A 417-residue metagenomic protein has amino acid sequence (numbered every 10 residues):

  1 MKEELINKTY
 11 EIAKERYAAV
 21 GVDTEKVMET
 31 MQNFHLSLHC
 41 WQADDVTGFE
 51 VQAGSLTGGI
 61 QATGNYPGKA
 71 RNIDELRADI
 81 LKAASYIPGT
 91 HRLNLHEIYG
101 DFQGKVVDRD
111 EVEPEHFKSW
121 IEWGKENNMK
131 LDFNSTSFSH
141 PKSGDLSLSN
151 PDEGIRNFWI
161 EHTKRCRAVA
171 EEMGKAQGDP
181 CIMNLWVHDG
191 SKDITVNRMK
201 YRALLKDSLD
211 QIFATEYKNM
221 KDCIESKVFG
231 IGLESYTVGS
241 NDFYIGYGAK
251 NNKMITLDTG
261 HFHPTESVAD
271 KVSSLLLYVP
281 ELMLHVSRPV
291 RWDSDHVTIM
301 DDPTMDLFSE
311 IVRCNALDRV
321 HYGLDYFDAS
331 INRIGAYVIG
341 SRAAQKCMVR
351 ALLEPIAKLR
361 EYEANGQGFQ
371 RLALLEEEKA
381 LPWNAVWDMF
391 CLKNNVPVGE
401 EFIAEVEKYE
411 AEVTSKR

Functional and structural regions predicted by a protein language model:
M1-P151, F158, A168-V169, D179-C181 (+5 more regions): Alpha/beta catalytic barrel-like cores
P114, S149-K164, T195, M199-K206 (+1 more regions): Short, amphipathic alpha-helical segments
G124, T163-C166, A170, G174 (+1 more regions): Hydrophobic pocket-lining residues that define ligand/cofactor binding sites across diverse proteins
M129, K175, K253: Short glycine/serine/threonine/alanine-rich loop segments
R167-V196, C223: Active-site groove signature of glycoside hydrolases
H188-G190, K227, Y326: Short linear capping/connector segments at secondary-structure termini
K192-P303: Acidic/histidine-rich catalytic cores of soluble enzymes
